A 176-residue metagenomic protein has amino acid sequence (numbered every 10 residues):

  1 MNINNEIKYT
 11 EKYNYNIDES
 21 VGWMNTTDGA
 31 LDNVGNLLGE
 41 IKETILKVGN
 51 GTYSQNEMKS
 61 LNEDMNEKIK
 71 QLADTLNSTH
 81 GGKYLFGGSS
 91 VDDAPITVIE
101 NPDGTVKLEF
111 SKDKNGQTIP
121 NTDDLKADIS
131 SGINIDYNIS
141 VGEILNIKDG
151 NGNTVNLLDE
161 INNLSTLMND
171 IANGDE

Functional and structural regions predicted by a protein language model:
M1-D92, N169-E176: Amphipathic alpha-helical polymerization modules
N2-V21, D28, S90-E176: Bacterial flagellar/type III secretion structural subunits and associated motility module proteins, recognized via
